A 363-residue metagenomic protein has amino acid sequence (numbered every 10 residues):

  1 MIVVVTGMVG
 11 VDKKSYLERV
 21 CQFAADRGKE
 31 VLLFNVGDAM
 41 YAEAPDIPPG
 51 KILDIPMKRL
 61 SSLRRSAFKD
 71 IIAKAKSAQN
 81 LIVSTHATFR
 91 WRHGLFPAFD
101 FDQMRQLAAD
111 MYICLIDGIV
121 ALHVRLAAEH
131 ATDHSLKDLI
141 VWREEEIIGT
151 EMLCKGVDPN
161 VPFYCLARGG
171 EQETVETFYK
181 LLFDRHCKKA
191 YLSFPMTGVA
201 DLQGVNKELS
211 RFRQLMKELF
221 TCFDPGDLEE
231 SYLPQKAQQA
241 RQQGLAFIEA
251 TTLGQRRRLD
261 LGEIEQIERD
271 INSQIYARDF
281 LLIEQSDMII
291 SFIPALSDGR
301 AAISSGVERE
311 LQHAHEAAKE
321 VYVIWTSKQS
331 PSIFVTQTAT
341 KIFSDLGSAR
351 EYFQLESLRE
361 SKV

Functional and structural regions predicted by a protein language model:
I2-A39, K58-R59, A73, T88-L95 (+1 more regions): Conserved catalytic or regulatory cores that recognize and/or transform ribose-phosphate-containing ligands
E43: Active-site loop ensemble at the mouth of alpha/beta enzyme cores that anchors a bound cofactor
I47-W91: Conserved nucleotide-sensing/catalytic segment adjacent to the nucleotide-binding pocket in NTP-handling enzymes
A98: Conserved RecA-like ASCE ATPase "motif II neighborhood" in helicase/translocase motors
D102: A mobile, often basic/glycine-rich helix-loop segment that functions as the active-site lid/recognition loop
